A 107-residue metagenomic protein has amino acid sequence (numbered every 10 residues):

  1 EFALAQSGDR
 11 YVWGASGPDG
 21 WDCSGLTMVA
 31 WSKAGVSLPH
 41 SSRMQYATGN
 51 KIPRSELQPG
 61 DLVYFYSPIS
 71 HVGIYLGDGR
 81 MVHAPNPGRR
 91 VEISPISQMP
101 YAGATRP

Functional and structural regions predicted by a protein language model:
E1-R10, M99-P107: Intrinsically disordered, low-complexity, Pro/Ser/Thr/Asn/Gly/Ala-rich spacer/linker segments adjacent to signal
Q6-P59: Catalytic cysteine-centered active-site loop
I52-S55, L76-P107: Aromatic- and glycine-rich peptidoglycan recognition patches
L62-Y64: Hydrophobic beta-strand signal
